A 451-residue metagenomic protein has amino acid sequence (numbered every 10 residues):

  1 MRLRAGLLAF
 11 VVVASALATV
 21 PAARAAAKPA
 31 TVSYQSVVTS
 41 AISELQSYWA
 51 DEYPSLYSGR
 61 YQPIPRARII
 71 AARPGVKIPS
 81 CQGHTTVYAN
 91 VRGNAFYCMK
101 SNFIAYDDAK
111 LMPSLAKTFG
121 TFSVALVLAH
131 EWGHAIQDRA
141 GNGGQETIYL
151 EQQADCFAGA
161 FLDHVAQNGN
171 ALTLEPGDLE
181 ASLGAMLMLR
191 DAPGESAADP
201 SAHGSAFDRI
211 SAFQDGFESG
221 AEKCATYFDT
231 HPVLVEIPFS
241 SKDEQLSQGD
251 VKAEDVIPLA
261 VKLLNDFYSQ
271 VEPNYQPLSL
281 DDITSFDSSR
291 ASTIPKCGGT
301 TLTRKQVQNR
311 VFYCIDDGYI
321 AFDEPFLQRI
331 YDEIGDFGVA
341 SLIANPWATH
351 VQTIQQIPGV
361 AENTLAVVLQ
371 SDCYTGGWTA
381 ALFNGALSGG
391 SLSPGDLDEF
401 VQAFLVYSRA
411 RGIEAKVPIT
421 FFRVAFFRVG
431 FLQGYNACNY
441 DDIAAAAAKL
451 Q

Functional and structural regions predicted by a protein language model:
M1-A25: Secretory targeting and sorting signals
A26-H84, E222-G299, A437: A metal-dependent hydrolase signature that marks the N-terminal structural subdomain at the beginning of catalytic folds
V32-Q35, G143-D155, I357-D372: Active-site metal-coordination segments of metallo-dependent hydrolases
T39-I42, E52-P54, Y149, D155-A192 (+3 more regions): Short helix/loop segments within enzyme catalytic domains that coordinate or immediately flank catalytic cofactors
R73-A105, S288-A321: Catalytic zinc-binding patch centered on the HExxH motif and its immediate surroundings that defines zinc-dependent
A109-L126, N142-I148, E324-S341, G359-L365: Short pre-active-site segment immediately N-terminal to the catalytic Zn-binding motif
W132-T147, A160-Q167, W347-A361, W378-F383: Catalytic Zn2+-binding segment of zinc metalloproteases
G194-N274, R409-Q451: Pan-zinc metallopeptidase signature
